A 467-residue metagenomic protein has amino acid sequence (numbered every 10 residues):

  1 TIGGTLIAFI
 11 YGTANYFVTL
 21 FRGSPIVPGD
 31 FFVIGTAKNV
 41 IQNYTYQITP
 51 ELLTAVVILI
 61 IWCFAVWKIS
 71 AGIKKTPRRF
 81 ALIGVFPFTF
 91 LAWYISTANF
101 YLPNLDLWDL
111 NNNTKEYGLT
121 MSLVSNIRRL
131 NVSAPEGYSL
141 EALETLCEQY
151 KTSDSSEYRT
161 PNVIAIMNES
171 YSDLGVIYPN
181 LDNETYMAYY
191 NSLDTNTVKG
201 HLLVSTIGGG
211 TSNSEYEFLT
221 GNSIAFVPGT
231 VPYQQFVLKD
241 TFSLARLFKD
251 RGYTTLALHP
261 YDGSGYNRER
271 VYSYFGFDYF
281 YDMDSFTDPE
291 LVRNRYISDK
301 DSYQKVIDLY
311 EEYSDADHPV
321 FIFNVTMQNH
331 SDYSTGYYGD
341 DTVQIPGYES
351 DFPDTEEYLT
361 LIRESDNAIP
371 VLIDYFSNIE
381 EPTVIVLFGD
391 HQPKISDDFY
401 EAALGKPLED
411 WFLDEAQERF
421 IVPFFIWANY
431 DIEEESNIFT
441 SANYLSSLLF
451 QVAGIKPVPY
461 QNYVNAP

Functional and structural regions predicted by a protein language model:
T1-N112: Transmembrane and membrane-interface helices of multi-pass, inner-membrane envelope-modifying transferases
N15-V27, T49, E116, E136-S139 (+3 more regions): A diffuse structural propensity rather than consistent per-protein peaks
P28, L110-M121, S205-G209, Y216 (+1 more regions): Membrane-interface micro-motifs in multi-pass membrane enzymes
F31-I34, E116-T120, L140, M187 (+2 more regions): Alpha-helix initiation and N-capping motif
N39-V56, L119, L123-I127, D354-L361 (+1 more regions): Membrane-interface transmembrane-helix boundary segments in multi-pass integral membrane proteins
Q42-T45, T49-V56, T145-S156, P179: Membrane-proximal soluble helical/coiled-coil segments that couple transmembrane anchors to catalytic or regulatory
I95-A165: Membrane-interface segments at or immediately adjacent to transmembrane helices that form the boundary between
E148-Y158, A165-N168, D173-P467: Solvent-exposed soluble domains appended to multi-pass membrane proteins
